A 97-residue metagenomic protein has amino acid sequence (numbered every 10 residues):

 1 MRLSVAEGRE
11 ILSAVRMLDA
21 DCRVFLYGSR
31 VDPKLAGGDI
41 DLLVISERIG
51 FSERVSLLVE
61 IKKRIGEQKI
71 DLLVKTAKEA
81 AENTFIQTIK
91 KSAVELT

Functional and structural regions predicted by a protein language model:
M1-R23, V31-G37, S46-T97: Catalytic core of pol beta-like nucleotidyltransferases
